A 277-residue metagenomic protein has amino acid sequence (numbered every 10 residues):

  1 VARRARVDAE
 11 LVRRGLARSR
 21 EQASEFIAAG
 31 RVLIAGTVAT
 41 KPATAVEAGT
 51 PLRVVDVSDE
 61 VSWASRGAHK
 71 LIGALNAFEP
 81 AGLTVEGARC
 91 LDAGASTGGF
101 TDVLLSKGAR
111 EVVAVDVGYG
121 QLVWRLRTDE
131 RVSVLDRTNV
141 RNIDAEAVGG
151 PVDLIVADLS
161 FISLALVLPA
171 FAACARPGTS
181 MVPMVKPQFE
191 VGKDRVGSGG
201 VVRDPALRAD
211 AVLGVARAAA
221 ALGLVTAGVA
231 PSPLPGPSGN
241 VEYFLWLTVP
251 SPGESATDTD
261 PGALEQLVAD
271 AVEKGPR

Functional and structural regions predicted by a protein language model:
V1-T50, R89: A basic, amphipathic helix-loop patch mediating RNA/tRNA/ribosome contacts
T84-S96: Conserved class I S-adenosyl-L-methionine
G98-G99, G120: Glycine-rich SAM-binding Motif I of class I
V103-E111: Conserved S-adenosyl-L-methionine
E111-L166: S-adenosyl-L-methionine
A165-V182: A short glycine-rich, Lys/Arg-flanked "PGG" loop and its adjoining helix->strand segment in the class I
P187-D204: Short, glycine-/aromatic-enriched active-site segment of Class I SAM-dependent methyltransferases
V241, W246-R277: Flexible, glycine-/basic-rich loop-and-beta segments that form/coincide with the SAM-dependent methyltransferase
